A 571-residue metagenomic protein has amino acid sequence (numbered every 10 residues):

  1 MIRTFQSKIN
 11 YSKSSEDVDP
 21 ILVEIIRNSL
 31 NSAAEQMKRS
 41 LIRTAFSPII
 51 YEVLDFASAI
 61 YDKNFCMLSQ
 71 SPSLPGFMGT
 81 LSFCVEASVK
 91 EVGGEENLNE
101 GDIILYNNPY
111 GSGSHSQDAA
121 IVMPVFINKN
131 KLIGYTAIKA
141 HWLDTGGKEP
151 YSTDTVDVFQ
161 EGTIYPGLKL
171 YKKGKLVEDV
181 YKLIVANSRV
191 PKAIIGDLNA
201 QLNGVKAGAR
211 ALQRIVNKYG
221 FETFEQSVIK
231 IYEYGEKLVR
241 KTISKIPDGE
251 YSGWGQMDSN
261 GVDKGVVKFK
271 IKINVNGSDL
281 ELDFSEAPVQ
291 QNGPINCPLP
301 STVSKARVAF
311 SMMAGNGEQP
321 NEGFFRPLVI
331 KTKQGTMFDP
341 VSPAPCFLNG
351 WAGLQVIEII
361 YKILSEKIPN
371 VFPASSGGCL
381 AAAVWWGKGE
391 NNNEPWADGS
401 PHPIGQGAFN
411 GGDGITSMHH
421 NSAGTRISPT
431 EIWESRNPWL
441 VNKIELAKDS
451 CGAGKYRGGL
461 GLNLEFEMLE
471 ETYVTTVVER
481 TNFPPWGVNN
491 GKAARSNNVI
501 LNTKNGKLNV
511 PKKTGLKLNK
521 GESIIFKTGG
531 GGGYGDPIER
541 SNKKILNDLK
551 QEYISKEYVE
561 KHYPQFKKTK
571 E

Functional and structural regions predicted by a protein language model:
I2-E100, L105-N128, L132-E281, S285-K570: Glycine/proline-enriched, intrinsically flexible loops and inter-domain linkers
